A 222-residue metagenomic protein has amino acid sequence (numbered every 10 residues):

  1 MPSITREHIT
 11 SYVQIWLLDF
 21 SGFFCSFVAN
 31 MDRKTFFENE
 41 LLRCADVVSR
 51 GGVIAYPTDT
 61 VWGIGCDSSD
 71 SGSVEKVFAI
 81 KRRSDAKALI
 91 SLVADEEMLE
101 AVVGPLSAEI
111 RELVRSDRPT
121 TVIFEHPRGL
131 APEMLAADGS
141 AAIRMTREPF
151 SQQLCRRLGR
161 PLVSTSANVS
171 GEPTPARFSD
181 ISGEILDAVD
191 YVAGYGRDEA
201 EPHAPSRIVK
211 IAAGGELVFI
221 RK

Functional and structural regions predicted by a protein language model:
M1-S11: Extreme N-terminal basic, low-complexity initiation segments that serve as generic localization/processing leaders
A29-K222: Active-site-adjacent structural elements in enzyme catalytic cores
